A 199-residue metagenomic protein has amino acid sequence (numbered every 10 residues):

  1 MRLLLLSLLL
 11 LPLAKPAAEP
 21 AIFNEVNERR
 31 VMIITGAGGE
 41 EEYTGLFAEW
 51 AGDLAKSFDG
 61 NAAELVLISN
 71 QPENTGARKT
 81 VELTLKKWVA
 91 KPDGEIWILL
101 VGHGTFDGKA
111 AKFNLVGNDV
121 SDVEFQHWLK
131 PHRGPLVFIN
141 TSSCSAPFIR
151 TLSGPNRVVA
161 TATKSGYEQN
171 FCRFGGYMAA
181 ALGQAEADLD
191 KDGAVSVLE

Functional and structural regions predicted by a protein language model:
M1-S7: Sec-dependent signal peptide recognition, specifically the positively charged N-region followed immediately by
R2, L13-W97, G104-F106, A111-F113: Boundary/activation segment at the start of structured domains
I34-T35, L99-G102, I139-T141, T161: Short beta-strand segments
G39, G52-A63, K86-A90, K130-G134 (+3 more regions): Sec-exported extracytoplasmic/periplasmic mature domains
G39, Y43-L54, A77-T84, S121-W128 (+5 more regions): Stable alpha-helical elements in mature extracytoplasmic
G52, V137-E199: Active-site-proximal C-terminal subdomain of hydrolase catalytic domains
W97-L99, E199: Soluble extramembrane regions of membrane proteins in the secretory/endomembrane system
G102-H132: A short, glycine/acidic-enriched catalytic loop
